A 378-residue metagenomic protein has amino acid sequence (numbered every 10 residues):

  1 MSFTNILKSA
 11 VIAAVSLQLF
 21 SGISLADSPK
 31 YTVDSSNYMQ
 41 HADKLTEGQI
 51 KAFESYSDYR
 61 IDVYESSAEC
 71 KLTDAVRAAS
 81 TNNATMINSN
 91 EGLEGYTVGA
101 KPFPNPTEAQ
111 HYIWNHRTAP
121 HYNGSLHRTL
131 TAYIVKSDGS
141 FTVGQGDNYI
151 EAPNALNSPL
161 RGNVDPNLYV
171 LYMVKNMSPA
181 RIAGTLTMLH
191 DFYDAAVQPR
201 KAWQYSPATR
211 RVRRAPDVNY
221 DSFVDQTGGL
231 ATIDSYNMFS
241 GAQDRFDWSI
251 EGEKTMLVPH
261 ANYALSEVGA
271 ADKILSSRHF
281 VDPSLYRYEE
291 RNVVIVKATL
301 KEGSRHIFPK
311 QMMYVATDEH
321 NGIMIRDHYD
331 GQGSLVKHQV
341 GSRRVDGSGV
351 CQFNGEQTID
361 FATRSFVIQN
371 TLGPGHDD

Functional and structural regions predicted by a protein language model:
S2-V11: Bacterial N-terminal signal peptides that target proteins for export
A10-L19: Bacterial N-terminal signal peptides
F20-A26: Sec/Tat signal peptide C-region and signal peptidase I cleavage site
A26-A100, T209, Y220-P283, E302 (+1 more regions): Non-transmembrane domains of secretory- and envelope-associated proteins
D27-S206: Solvent-exposed N-terminal domain segments of exported/luminal and surface proteins
P166-M173, R200, E289-K297, G322-R326 (+1 more regions): Short, hydrophobic/aromatic-rich segments at coil-to-beta transitions
A183-L186, Q198-P199, H306-Q311, I323-M324 (+2 more regions): Short, surface-exposed coil-to-beta transition loops
R287-R305, P309-G322, Y329-G331: Extended serine/threonine-enriched, polar tracts that run as long, contiguous segments within proteins
